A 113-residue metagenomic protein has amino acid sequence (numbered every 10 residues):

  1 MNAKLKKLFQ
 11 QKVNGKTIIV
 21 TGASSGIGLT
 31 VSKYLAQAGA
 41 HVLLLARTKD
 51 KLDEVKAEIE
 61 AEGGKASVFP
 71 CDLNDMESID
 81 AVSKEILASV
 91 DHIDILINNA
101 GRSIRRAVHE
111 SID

Functional and structural regions predicted by a protein language model:
M1-K16: Flexible N-terminal pre-Rossmann segment of NAD(P)-dependent oxidoreductases
I18-G22, L45: Conserved N-terminal Rossmann-fold NAD(P)-binding element of oxidoreductases
T21, I93-G101: Rossmann-fold scaffold of SDR-type NAD(P)-dependent oxidoreductases
S24-G26: Conserved glycine-rich cofactor-binding loop
L35: Aromatic pocket-lining residues of Rossmann-like dinucleotide-binding sites
A38-E54: Conserved glycine-rich Rossmann-like NAD(P)H-binding loop of the short-chain dehydrogenase/reductase
D50, F69-A81: The beta1-alpha1 cofactor-binding region of Rossmann-like NAD(H)/NADP(H)-dependent oxidoreductases
S103-D113: Conserved mid-core segment of classical short-chain dehydrogenase/reductases
